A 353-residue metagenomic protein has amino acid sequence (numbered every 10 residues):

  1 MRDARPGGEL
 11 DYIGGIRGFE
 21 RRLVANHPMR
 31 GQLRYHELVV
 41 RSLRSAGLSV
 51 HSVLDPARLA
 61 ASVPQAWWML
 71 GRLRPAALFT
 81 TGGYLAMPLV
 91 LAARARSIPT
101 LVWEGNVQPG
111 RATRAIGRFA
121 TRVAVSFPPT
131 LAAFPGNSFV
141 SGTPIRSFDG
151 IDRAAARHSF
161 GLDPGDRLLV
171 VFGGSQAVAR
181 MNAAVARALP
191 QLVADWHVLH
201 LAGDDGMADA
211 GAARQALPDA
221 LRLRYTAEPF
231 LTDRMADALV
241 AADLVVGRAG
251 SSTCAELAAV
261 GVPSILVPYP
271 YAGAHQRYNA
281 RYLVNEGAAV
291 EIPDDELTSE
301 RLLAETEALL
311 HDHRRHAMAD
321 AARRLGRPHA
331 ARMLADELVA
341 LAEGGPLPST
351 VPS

Functional and structural regions predicted by a protein language model:
A4, Q32, R94-A154: Active-site-proximal region of nucleotide-activated glycan assembly enzymes, centered on histidine/acidic-rich loops
P6-A61, S141-T143, D204-G206, P293-D295: Conserved nucleotide-sugar phosphate-binding/catalytic loop shared by glycosyltransferases and other
L23-H27, L43, L162-G247, R277-R281 (+1 more regions): Donor-nucleotide binding loops and adjacent catalytic segments primarily of GT-B fold Leloir glycosyltransferases
P75-A77, L239-T253, V262: Acidic donor-binding loop of glycosyltransferase active sites
G150-L162, R314: A short helix/loop element that forms part of the nucleotide-sugar donor recognition site in Leloir-type
I292-P293, L297-R314: C-terminal "capping" alpha-helix adjacent to the active site of nucleotide-linked donor transferases in cell-envelope
R314-P328: A short, well-ordered alpha-helix in the C-terminal region of glycosyltransferases
R327-S353: C-terminal alpha-helical cap of glycosyltransferases
